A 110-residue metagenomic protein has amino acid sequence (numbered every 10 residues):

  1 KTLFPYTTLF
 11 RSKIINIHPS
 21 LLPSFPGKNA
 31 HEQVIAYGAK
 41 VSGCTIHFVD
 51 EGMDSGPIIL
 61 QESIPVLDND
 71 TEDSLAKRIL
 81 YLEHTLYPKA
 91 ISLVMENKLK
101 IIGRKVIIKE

Functional and structural regions predicted by a protein language model:
K1-T8: Single conserved hydrophobic/aromatic residue that forms the stacking wall/gate of nucleotide- or nucleobase-binding
T2, K98-K100: Short, exposed beta-strand/loop patches in secreted or surface proteins that constitute
P5, I17, Q61: A conserved hydrophobic position in a structured secondary element of the catalytic/binding core that shapes
F10-P26, E32: Conserved beta-loop-beta/alpha segment of the NTase-like Rossmann-fold superfamily that binds/positions NTPs
G27-E62: Short, glycine-/small-residue-rich phosphate/pyrophosphate-handling segment
S55-M95: Conserved anion/nucleotide-ligand pocket segment
K100-E110: A short, charged, Gly/Pro-tolerant segment at domain boundaries
